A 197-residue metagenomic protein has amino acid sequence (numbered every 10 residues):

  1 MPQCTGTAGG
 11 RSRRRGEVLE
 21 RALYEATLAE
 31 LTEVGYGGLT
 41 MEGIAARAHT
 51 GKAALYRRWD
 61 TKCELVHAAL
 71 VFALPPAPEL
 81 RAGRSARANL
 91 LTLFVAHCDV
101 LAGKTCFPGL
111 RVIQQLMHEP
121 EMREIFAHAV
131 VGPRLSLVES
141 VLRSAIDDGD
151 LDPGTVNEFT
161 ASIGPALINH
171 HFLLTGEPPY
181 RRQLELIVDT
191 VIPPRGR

Functional and structural regions predicted by a protein language model:
M1-R47, A53, E64: Basic, helix-initiating cap at the start of DNA-binding domains
P2, E124, H128, G132 (+1 more regions): Hydrophobic/aromatic-rich alpha-helical bundle segments in the mid-to-C-terminal region
G38, T61-V66, A77, L90: Short amphipathic alpha-helical segment with a characteristic S/N-K-E followed by hydrophobic residues
A48, R58-W59: Core residues of bacterial helix-turn-helix
L70-P76: Short, basic, alpha-helical segments at the C-terminal edge of helix-turn-helix-like DNA-binding modules
P78-C106: Hydrophobic alpha-helical connector segments
V95-L101, G109-H118, I187-I192: Helix-loop "lid/cap" segments that line or gate small-molecule binding pockets
V100-A102, F107, R111, E121-D147: Amphipathic alpha-helical packing segments from all-alpha helical-bundle domains
